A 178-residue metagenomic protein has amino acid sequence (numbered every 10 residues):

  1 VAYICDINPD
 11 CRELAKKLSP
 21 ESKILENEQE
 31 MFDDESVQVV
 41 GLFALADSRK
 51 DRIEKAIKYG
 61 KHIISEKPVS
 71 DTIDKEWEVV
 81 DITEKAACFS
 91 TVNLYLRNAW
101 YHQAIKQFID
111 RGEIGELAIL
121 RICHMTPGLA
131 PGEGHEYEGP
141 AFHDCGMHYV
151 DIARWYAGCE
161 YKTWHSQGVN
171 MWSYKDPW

Functional and structural regions predicted by a protein language model:
V1, H62, E113-I114, N170-W178: Short, intrinsically disordered, charge-balanced linker/junction segments flanking boundaries in proteins
V1-S19: N-terminal Rossmann-like dinucleotide-binding module
Y3, V39, I119: Short, Asp-centered acidic motifs that coordinate Mg2+ and/or phosphate in catalytic or ligand-binding sites
L14, E30, V39, D51 (+4 more regions): Alpha-helical elements of Rossmann-like donor-binding domains used by nucleotide-donor carbohydrate transfer enzymes
S19-I82: Beta-loop-alpha module in the N-terminal Rossmann-like domain of NAD(P)-dependent dehydrogenases, especially those
E26, S65, V92, H165-G168: Short loop/edge segments at beta-strand edges and connector loops that shape dinucleotide/nucleotide cofactor-binding
D47, S70-P131: A contiguous active-site-proximal alpha/beta segment in oxidoreductase catalytic domains
A130-W178: Rossmann-like dinucleotide-binding domain that binds NAD(P)(H)
